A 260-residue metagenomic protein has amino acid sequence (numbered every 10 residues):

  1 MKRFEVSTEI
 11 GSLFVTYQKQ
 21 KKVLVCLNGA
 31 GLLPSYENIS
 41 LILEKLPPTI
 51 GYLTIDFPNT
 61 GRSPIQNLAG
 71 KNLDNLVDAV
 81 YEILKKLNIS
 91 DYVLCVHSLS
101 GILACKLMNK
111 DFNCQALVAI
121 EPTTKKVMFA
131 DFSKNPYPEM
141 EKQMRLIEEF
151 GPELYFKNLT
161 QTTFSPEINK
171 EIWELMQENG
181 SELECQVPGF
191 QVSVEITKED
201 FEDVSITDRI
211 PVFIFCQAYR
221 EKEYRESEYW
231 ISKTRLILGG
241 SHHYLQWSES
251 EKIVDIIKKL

Functional and structural regions predicted by a protein language model:
M1-S12: N-terminal cap/lid segment of alpha/beta-hydrolase-fold proteins
L13-R62: Conserved HGGG/HGGXW glycine-rich cap/lid loop of the alpha/beta-hydrolase fold
T54-V93: Active-site loop/oxyanion-hole signature of alpha/beta-hydrolase fold enzymes
L94-V96, I120: Short beta-strand immediately N-terminal to the catalytic nucleophile in serine-hydrolase-like folds
V96-S100, A104: Gly/Ala-rich beta-loop-alpha elbow adjacent to hydrolase catalytic centers
L117-F150: Flexible "cap/lid" loop of the alpha/beta hydrolase fold
S165-G240: Conserved serine/cysteine hydrolase catalytic core
S241-S250: Catalytic histidine-centered segment of alpha/beta-hydrolase-like enzymes
